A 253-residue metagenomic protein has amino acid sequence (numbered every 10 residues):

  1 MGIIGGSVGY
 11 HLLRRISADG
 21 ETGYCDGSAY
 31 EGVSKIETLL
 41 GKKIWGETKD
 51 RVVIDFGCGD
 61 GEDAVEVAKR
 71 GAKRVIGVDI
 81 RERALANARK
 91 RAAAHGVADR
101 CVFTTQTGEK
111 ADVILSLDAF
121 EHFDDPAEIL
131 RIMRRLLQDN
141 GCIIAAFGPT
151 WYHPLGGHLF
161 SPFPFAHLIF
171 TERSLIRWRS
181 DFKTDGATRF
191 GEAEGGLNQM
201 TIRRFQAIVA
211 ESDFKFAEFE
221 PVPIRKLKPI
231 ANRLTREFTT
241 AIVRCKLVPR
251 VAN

Functional and structural regions predicted by a protein language model:
M1-G108, V113, L117, L130 (+4 more regions): Conserved N-terminal segment of class I S-adenosyl-L-methionine
R83, D124-E128, G156: Short N-terminal helix/helix-N-cap motif within the alpha/beta-hydrolase-1
D118-H122: Short catalytic micro-motifs in class I SAM-dependent methyltransferases
A127-D139: A short glycine-rich, Lys/Arg-flanked "PGG" loop and its adjoining helix->strand segment in the class I
I144-R173: Conserved class I S-adenosyl-L-methionine
G157-S161, T188-R204: Acceptor-substrate binding/catalytic loop of class I
R203-P221: A SAM-dependent methyltransferase catalytic signature shared across enzymes that methylate proteins
R233-N253: Core SAM-dependent methyltransferase catalytic element
